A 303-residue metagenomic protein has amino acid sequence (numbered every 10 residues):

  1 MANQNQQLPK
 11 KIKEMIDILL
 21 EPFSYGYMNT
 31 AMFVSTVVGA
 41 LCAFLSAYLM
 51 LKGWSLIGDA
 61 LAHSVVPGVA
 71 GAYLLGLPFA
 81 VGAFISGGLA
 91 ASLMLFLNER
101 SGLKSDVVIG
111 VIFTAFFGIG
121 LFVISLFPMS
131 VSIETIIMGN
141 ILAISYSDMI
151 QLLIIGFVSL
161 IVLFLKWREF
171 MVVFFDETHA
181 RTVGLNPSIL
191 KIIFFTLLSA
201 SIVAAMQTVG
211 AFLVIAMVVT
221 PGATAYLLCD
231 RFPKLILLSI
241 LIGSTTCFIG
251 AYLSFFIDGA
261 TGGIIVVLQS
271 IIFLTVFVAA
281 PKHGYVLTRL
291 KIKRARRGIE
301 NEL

Functional and structural regions predicted by a protein language model:
A2-G39: Membrane-interfacial amphipathic/re-entrant helices at transmembrane-helix boundaries
M15-T30, S101, S105-R168: Transmembrane helix-bundle core of multi-pass membrane transporters and related energy-transducing complexes
M28-G39, L77-G87, V203-M217: Structural signature of hydrophobic alpha-helical transmembrane segments
A31, A80-I85, D106, G110 (+2 more regions): Loop-to-transmembrane alpha-helix initiation sites
A47-M129, Y226-L237, F256-I257: Short loop segments and helix-boundary regions at transmembrane helix junctions of multi-pass inner-membrane proteins
I161-F194: Membrane-helix/interface signature in polytopic inner-membrane proteins
F212-G263: Transmembrane alpha-helical segments in multi-pass inner-membrane proteins
G259-L303: Cytosolic-side transmembrane-helix boundaries in multi-pass membrane proteins
